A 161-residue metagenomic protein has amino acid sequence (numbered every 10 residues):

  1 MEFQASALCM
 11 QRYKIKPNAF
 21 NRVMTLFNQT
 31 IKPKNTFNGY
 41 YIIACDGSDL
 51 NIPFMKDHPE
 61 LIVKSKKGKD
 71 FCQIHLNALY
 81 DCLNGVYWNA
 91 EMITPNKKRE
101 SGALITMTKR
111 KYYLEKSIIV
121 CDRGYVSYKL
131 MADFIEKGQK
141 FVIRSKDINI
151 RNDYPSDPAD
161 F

Functional and structural regions predicted by a protein language model:
M1-F161: Conserved, well-structured functional cores that handle cations and Mg-NTP chemistry
